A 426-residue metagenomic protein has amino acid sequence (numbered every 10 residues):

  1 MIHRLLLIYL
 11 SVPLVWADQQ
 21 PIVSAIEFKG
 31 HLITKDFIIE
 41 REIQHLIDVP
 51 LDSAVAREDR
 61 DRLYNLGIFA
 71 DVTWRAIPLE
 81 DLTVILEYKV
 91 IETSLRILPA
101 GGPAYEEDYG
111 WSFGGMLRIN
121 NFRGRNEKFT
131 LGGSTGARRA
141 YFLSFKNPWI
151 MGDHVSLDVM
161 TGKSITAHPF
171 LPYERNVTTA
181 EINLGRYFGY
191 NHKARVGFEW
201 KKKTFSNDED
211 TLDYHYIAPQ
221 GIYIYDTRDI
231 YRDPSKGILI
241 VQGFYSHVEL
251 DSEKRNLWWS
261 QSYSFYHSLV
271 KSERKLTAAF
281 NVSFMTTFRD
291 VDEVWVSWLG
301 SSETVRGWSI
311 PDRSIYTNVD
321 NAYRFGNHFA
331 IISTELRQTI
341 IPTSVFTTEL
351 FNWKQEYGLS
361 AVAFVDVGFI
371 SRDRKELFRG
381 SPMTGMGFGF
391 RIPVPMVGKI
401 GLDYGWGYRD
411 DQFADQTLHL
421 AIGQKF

Functional and structural regions predicted by a protein language model:
I2-L14: Sec-dependent N-terminal signal peptides
A17-A104, M116, T130-W149, L257-S262 (+3 more regions): Periplasmic polypeptide-binding modules associated with outer-membrane biogenesis and secretion
F69, F122-G124, I150-G152, Y187-N191 (+5 more regions): Outer-membrane beta-barrel channels and translocator barrels
T83, I91-I240, S302-F325, K399-F426: Gram-negative/organellar outer-membrane beta-barrel architecture
G136-R138, G162-T166, G189, K201-F205 (+7 more regions): Structural signature of outer-membrane beta-barrel domains
Q220-I224, R228-G358: C-terminal outer-membrane beta-barrel translocator/porin domains of Gram-negative envelope proteins and their
K271-E273, T277, E335-T343, S360-M386: Outer-membrane beta-barrel transmembrane domain signature
